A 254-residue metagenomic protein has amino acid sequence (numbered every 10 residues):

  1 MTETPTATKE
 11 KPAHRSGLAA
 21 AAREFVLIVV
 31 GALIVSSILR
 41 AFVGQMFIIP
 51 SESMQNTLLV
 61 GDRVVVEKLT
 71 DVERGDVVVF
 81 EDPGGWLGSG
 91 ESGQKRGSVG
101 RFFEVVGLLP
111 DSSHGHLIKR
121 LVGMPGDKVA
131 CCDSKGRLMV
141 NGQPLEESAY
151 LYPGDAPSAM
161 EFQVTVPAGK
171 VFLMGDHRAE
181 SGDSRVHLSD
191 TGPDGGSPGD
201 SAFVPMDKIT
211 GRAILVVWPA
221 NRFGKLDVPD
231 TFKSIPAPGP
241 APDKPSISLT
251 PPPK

Functional and structural regions predicted by a protein language model:
T2-A20, F42, F47-I48, V60-K254: Soluble "head" domains of membrane/secretory-pathway proteins
E24-F42: Hydrophobic membrane-insertion alpha-helices, especially the h-region of bacterial N-terminal signal peptides
S36-M54: Aromatic-capped interface at the extracytoplasmic side of an N-terminal signal-anchor transmembrane helix
M54-V60: Membrane-proximal juxtamembrane linkers immediately C-terminal to transmembrane helices
